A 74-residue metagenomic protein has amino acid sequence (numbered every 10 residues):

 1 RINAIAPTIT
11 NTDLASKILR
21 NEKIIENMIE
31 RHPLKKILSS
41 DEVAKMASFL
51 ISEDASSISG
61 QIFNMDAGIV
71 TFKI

Functional and structural regions predicted by a protein language model:
R1-T10, I58-M65: Conserved Rossmann-fold SDR core element
T8, L34, G68: Active-site pre-Tyr helix/loop in NAD(P)-dependent dehydrogenases
I9-R31, K73-I74: A glycine/serine/threonine-rich, flexible loop-to-helix segment that serves as the NAD(P) cofactor-binding "lid"
N27, E42-M46: Alpha-helical elements of Rossmann-like donor-binding domains used by nucleotide-donor carbohydrate transfer enzymes
H32-V43, D54: A conserved structural motif in NAD(P)-dependent oxidoreductases
S48, S59-I74: Short C-terminal tail/terminal secondary-structure segment of NAD(P)H-dependent dehydrogenase/reductase domains
